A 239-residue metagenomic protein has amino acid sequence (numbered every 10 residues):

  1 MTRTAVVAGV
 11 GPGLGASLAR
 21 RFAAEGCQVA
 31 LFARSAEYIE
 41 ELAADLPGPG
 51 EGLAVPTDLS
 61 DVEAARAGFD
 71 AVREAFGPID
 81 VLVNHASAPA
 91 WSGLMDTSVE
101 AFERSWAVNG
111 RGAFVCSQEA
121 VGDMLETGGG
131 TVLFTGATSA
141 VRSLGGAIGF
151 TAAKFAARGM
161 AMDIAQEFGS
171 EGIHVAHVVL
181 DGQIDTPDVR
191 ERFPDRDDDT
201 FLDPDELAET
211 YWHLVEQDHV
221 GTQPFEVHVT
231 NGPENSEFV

Functional and structural regions predicted by a protein language model:
R3, P78-I79, M124-A137, S170-H174: Active-site loop of short-chain dehydrogenase/reductase
G11-G13: Conserved glycine-rich cofactor-binding loop
C27-E41: Conserved glycine-rich Rossmann-like NAD(P)H-binding loop of the short-chain dehydrogenase/reductase
E37, P56-G68, V99: The beta1-alpha1 cofactor-binding region of Rossmann-like NAD(H)/NADP(H)-dependent oxidoreductases
G93-L94, A101-E103: Substrate-binding pocket helix/loop in short-chain dehydrogenase/reductase
L133-A156, Q166-G169: Catalytic loop of short-chain dehydrogenase/reductase
E171-I173, H177-D185, R190, D195-E237: C-terminal helical subdomain
